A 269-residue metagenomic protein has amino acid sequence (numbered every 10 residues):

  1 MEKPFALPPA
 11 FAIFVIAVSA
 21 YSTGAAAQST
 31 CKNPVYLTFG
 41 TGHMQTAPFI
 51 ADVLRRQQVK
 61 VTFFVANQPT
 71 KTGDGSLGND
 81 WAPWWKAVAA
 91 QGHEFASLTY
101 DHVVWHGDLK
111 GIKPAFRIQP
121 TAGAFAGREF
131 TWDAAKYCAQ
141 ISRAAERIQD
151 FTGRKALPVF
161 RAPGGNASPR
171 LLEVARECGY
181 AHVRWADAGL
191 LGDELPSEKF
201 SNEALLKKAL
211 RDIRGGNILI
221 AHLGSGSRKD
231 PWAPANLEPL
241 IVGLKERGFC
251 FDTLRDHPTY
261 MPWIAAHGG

Functional and structural regions predicted by a protein language model:
M1-F11: Bacterial N-terminal signal peptides that target proteins for export
P9-A20: Bacterial N-terminal signal peptides
S22-A27: Boundary at the C-terminal end of the N-terminal hydrophobic targeting segment
Q28-E129, Q140-P158: Active-site beta->alpha N-cap acidic-glycine motif
Q28-T30, Q57, V61, K71 (+1 more regions): C-terminal domain-boundary segment and adjacent tail
P34, Q45-F49, R56, D80-P83 (+9 more regions): Extracytoplasmic/secreted proteins, especially bacterial periplasmic and envelope-associated proteins
T41-T46, A66-D80, V103-H106, V159-P169 (+3 more regions): Acidic-and-aromatic substrate-binding clefts and catalytic sites of carbohydrate-active enzymes
N166-D212, F249-Y260: His/Asp/Glu-enriched short active-site or ligand-binding loop at hydrolase and phosphoryl-transfer sites
